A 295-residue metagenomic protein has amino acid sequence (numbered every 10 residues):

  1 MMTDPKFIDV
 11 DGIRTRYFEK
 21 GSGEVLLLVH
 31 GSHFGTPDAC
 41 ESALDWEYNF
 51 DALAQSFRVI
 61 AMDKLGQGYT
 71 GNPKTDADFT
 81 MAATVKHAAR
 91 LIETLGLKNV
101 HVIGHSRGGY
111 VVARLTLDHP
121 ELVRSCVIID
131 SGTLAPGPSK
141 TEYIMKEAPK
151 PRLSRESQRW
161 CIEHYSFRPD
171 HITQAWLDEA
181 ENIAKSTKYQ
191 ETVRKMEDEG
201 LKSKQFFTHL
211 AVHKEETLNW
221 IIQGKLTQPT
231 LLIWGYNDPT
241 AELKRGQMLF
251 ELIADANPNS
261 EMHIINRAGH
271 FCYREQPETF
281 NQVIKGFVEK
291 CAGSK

Functional and structural regions predicted by a protein language model:
I13-G71: Conserved HGGG/HGGXW glycine-rich cap/lid loop of the alpha/beta-hydrolase fold
S32, Y236-D238, R267-G269: Acidic beta-to-alpha connecting loop that harbors the catalytic carboxylate
D45-D51, A61-I103, Q282: Active-site loop/oxyanion-hole signature of alpha/beta-hydrolase fold enzymes
G104, G108, V112: Gly/Ala-rich beta-loop-alpha elbow adjacent to hydrolase catalytic centers
A113-L117, R124-W160: Flexible "cap/lid" loop of the alpha/beta hydrolase fold
Q158-H171, E179-T187, F207-A211: Helix-loop "lid/cap" segments that line or gate small-molecule binding pockets
Y189-E251, E261: Conserved serine/cysteine hydrolase catalytic core
A256-K295: Catalytic active-site module of serine/aspartate enzymes centered on a nucleophile-bearing elbow/loop
